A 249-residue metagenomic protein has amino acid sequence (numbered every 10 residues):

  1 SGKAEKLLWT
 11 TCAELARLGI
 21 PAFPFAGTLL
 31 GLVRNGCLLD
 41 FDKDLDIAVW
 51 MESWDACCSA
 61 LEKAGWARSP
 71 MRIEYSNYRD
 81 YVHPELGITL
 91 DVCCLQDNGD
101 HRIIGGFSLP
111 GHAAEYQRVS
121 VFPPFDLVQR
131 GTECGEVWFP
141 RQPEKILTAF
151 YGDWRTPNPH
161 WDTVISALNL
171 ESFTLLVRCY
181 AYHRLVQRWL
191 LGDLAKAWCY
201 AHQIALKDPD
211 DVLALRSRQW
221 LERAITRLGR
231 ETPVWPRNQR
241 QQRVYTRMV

Functional and structural regions predicted by a protein language model:
S1-C12, A16, E62-P140, K145 (+3 more regions): Conserved catalytic core of two-metal-ion nucleotidyltransferases
C12-L45: Active-site nucleotide-donor binding segment shared across nucleotidyl transfer reactions
G36-C58, C134: Catalytic metal-binding acidic patch
S59-L61, T148-Y151: Short active-site loop/helix that positions an aromatic residue
Q142, G152-R155: Acidic, metal-coordinating catalytic segment for phosphate/diphosphate chemistry, firing primarily on the Nudix
A195, C199-P233: Short, charge-rich amphipathic alpha-helical segments embedded in non-transmembrane helical bundles/solenoids
P233-V249: Charged, long alpha-helical assembly modules
